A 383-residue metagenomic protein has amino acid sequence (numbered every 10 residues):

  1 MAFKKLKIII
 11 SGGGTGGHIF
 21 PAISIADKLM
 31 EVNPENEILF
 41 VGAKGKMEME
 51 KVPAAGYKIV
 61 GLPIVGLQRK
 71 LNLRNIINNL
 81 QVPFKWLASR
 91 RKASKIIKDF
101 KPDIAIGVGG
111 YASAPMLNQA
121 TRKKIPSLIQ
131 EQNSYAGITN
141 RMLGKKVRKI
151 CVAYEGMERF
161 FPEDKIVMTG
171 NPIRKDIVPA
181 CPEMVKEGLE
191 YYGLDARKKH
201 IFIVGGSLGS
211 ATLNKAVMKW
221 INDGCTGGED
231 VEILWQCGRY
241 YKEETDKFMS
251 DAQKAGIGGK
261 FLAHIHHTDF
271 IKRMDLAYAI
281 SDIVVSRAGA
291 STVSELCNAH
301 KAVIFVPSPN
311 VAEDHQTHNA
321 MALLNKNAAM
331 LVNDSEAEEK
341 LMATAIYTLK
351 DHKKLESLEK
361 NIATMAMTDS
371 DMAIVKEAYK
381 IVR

Functional and structural regions predicted by a protein language model:
K5-T15, M30-F84, A88, R239-Y241 (+1 more regions): Conserved nucleotide-sugar phosphate-binding/catalytic loop shared by glycosyltransferases and other
K7-I10, N36-L39, K58, T121-K186 (+1 more regions): Active-site-proximal region of nucleotide-activated glycan assembly enzymes, centered on histidine/acidic-rich loops
A55, E183-E190, L194-V284, T317-A320 (+2 more regions): Donor-nucleotide binding loops and adjacent catalytic segments primarily of GT-B fold Leloir glycosyltransferases
K92-A105, A112-L128, R141-K146: Glycosyltransferases and closely related glycan-assembly transferases that use nucleotide-activated donors
P102-I104, I271, D275-T292, K301-A302: Acidic donor-binding loop of glycosyltransferase active sites
K123, A279-S281, E295-V306, K326: Conserved donor-binding/catalytic loop of nucleotide-activated donor transferases
K354-T368: A short, well-ordered alpha-helix in the C-terminal region of glycosyltransferases
T368-R383: C-terminal alpha-helical cap of glycosyltransferases
